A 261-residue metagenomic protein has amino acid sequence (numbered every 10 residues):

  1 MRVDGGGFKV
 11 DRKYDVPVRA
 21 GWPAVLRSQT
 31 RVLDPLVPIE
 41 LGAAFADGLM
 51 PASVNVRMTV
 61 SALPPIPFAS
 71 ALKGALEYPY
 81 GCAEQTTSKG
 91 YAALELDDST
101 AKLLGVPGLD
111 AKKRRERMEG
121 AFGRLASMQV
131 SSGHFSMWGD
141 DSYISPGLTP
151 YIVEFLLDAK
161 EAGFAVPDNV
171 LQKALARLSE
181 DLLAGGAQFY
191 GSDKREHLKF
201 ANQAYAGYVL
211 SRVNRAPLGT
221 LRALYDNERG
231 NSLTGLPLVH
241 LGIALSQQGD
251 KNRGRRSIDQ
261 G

Functional and structural regions predicted by a protein language model:
M1-H197, Q203-Y225, H240, A244: Extended, solvent-exposed functional surface patches
G120, R256-D259: Primarily a tetratricopeptide repeat
A223-T234, G261: Solenoid-like repeat scaffolds
